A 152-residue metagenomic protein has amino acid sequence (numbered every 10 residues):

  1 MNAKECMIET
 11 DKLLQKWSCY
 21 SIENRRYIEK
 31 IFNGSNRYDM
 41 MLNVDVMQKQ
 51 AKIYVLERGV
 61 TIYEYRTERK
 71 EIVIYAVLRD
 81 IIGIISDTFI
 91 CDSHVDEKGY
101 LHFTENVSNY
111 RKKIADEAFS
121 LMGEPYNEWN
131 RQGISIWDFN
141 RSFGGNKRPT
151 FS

Functional and structural regions predicted by a protein language model:
M1-I8, E68, I72, H102-K113 (+1 more regions): Alpha-helix boundary/N-cap detector
M1-N43: N-terminal "first-domain core" detector
W17-N24, I84, P125, W129: Short secondary-structure junctions and interdomain/linker hinges
I28-F32, M47, I53, F103 (+1 more regions): Extended hydrophobic/Leu-rich segments
N33-T61: Short aromatic-glycine-(Arg/Gly/Cys) micro-motifs in beta-strand/loop hairpins
G59-E64, E71: Short Cys/His-based metal-binding microdomains
E68-T88: Ampiphathic alpha-helical segments that act as solvent-exposed interaction surfaces
S86-S152: Intrinsically disordered, low-complexity, charge-dense segments enriched in Lys/Arg and Glu/Asp interspersed
